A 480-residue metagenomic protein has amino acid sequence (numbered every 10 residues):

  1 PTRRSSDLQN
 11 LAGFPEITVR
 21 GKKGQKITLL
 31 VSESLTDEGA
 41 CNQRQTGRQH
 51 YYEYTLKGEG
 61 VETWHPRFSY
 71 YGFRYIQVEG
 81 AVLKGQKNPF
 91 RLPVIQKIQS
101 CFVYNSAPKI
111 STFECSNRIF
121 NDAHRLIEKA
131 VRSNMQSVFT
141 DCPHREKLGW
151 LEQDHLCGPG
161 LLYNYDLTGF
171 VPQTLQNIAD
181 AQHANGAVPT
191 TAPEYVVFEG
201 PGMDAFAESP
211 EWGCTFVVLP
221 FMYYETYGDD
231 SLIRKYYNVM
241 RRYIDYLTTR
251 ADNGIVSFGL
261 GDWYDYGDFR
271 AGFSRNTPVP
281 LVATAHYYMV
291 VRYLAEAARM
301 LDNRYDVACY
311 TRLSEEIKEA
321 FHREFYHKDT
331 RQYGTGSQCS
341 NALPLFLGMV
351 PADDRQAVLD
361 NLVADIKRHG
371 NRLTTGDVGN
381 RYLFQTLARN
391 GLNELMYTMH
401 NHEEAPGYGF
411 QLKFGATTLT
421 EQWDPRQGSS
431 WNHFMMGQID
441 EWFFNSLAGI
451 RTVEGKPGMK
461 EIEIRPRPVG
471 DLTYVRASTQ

Functional and structural regions predicted by a protein language model:
R3-R145, Q153, G169-P172, A184-P193 (+3 more regions): Extracellular/oxidizing-compartment recognition motifs
R3-T36, N88, A297-K328, D353 (+2 more regions): Beta-rich accessory regions
G13-E33, I76-V82, E152-Q182, P220-I233 (+2 more regions): Alpha-helical support elements that line or immediately flank enzyme active sites and cofactor-binding pockets
D37-Q49, T168-F273, E404-D424: Helix-terminus loop motifs that line ligand-binding clefts
E38, E394-Q480: Non-catalytic C-terminal accessory modules of carbohydrate-active enzymes
H50-Y52, C115, Q136-V138, C142 (+3 more regions): The feature captures the catalytic groove of carbohydrate-active enzymes
E62, A81-I95, L162-L175, Q182-N185 (+5 more regions): Structural helix-adjacent loops and short alpha-helical linkers that scaffold large soluble proteins
R368-F414: Repeat-solenoid scaffold signature
